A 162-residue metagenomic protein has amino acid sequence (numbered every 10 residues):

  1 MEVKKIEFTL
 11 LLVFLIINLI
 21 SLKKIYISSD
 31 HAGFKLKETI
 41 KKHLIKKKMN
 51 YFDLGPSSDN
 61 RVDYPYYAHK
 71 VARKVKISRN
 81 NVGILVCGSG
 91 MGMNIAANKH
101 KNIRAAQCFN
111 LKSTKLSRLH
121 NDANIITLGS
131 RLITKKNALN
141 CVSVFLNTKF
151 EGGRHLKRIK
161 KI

Functional and structural regions predicted by a protein language model:
E2-V3, E7, V13: Acidic, Ala/Val/Gly-enriched low-complexity intrinsically disordered segments
L22, R79-N81, D122: Short, high-confidence coil segments that cap the C-terminus of an alpha-helix and link into the following beta-strand
K24-T39: N-terminal beta1-alpha1 ligand-phosphate binding loop
S28, L111-I162: C-terminal binding/interaction regions
N50-R61: A short beta-strand-loop structural module common to alpha/beta enzyme folds
Y67-S89: Short, structured active-site "lid" loops
V86, M91-T127: Mid-chain, well-packed structural core segment of small domains
